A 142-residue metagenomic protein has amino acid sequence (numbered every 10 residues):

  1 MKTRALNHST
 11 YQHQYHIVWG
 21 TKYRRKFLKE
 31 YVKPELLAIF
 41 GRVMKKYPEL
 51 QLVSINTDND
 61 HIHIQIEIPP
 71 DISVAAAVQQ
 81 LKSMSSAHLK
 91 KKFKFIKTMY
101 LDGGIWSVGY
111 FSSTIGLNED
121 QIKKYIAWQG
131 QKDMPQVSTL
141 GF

Functional and structural regions predicted by a protein language model:
M1-F142: Basic nucleic-acid-binding interfaces
